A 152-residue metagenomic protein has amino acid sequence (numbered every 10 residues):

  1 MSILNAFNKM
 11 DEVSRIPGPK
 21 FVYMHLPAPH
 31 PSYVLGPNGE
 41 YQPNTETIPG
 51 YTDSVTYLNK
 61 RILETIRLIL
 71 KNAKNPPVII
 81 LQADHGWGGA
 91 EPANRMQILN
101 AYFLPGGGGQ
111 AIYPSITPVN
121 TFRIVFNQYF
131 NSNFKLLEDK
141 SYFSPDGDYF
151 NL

Functional and structural regions predicted by a protein language model:
M1-L152: Catalytic domains that recognize anionic headgroups
